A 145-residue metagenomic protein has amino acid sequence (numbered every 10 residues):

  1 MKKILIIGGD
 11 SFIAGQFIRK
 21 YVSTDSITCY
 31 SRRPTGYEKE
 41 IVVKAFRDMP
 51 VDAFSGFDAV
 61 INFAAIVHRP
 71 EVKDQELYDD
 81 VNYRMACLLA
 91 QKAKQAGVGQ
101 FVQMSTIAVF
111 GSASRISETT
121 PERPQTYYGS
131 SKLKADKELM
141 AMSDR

Functional and structural regions predicted by a protein language model:
I4-S23: N-terminal Rossmann NAD(P)H-binding glycine-rich loop of SDR-like oxidoreductase domains
I7, Y30, V60-A64, F101-I107: SDR active-site strand-loop-helix element
C29-P34, F46: N-terminal Rossmann-fold cofactor-binding loop
R32-E40, D52-S55: Short loop/helix-cap segments at secondary-structure boundaries that form the rim of catalytic
F46-V81, L88, K92, S112-A113: NAD(P)H-binding glycine-rich loop region in Rossmannoid oxidoreductase-like domains and their noncatalytic homologs
E76, D80-C87, G99, T119 (+2 more regions): Conserved internal alpha-helix in NAD(P)-dependent oxidoreductase domains
C87-Y127: Conserved Rossmann-fold NAD(P)-dependent oxidoreductase catalytic core, especially the SDR/UDP-sugar
R123-R145: Active-site Tyr-X1-5-Lys
